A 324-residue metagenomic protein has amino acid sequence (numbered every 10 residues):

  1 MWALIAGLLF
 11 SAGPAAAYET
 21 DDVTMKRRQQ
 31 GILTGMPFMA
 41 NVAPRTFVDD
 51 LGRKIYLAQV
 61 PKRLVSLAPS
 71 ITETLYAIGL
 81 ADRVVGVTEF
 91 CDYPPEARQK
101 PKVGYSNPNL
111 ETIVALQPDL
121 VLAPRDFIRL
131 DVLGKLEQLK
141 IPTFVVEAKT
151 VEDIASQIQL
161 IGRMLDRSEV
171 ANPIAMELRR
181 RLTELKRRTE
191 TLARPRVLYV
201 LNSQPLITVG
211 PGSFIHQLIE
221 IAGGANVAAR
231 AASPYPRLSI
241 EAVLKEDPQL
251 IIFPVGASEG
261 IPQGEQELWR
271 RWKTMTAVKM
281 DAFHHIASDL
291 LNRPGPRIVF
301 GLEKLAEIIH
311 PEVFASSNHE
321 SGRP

Functional and structural regions predicted by a protein language model:
M1-A12: Bacterial N-terminal signal peptides
A15-A17, P44: Boundary at the C-terminal end of the N-terminal hydrophobic targeting segment
P44, K62-L116, L120-D126, V227 (+1 more regions): A short, structured surface patch at a secondary-structure boundary
V48-G52, P101-E111, F127, A231-E241: Short helix-initiation/N-cap motifs at beta->coil->alpha
R53-K54, R63, L120, L130-I207 (+2 more regions): Extracytoplasmic substrate-binding proteins
P61, P108-D126, I141, S239-G256: Proline-aspartate-enriched helix->loop->beta-strand connector
A68, R125-D126, L201, A231 (+3 more regions): Short secondary-structure boundary segments
T88, G212-Y235, V255, H284-H285: His/Asp/Glu-enriched short active-site or ligand-binding loop at hydrolase and phosphoryl-transfer sites
